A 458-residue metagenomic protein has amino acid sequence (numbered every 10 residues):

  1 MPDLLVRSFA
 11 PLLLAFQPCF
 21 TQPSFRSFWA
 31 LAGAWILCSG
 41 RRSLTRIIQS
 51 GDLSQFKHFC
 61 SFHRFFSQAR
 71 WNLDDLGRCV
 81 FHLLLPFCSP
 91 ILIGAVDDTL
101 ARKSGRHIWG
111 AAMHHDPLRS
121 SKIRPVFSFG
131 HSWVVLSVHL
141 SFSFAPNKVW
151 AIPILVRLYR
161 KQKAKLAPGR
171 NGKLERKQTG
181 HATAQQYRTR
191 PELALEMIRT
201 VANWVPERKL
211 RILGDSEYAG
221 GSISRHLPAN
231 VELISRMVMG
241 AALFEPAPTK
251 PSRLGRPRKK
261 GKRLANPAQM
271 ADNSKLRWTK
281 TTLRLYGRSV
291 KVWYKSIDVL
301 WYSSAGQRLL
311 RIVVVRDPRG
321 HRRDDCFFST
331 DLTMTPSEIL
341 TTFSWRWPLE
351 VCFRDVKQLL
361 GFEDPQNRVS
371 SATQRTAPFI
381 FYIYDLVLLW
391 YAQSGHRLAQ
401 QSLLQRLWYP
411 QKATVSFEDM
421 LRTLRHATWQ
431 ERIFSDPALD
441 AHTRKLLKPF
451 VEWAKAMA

Functional and structural regions predicted by a protein language model:
M1-F16, F20, G51, L92 (+3 more regions): Single, function-defining residue in the core of a domain
M1-S67: Gly/serine-rich nucleotide phosphate-binding loop at the start of the catalytic core of nucleotide/ADP-ribose-handling
S27, S39-S43, K57-S61, W71 (+5 more regions): Generic alpha-helix structural propensity
L37, D52, F66, R70 (+4 more regions): Short gly/ser-rich anion-binding loops that grip negatively charged ligand groups
C38, L100-R102, D215-G220: Gly/Ser/Thr-rich loops at beta-strand to alpha-helix junctions that form or flank small-molecule/cofactor-binding
D52-F56, D98, D215: Short, surface-exposed loop/strand segments
Q68-K165, S296-L300: Active-site-proximal, Lys/Arg-enriched surface segment that forms a nucleic-acid-binding/basic interface patch
